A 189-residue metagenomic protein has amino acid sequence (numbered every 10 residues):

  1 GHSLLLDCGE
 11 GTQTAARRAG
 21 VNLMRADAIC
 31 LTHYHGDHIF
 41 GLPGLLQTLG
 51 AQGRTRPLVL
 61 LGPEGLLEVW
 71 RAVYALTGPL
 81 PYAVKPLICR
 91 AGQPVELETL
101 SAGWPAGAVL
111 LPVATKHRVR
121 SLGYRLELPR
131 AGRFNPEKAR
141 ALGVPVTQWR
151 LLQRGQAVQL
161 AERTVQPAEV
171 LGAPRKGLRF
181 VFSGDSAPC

Functional and structural regions predicted by a protein language model:
G1, V95, D185-C189: Short, intrinsically disordered, charge-balanced linker/junction segments flanking boundaries in proteins
G1-V21, T55-P57, Y124-L126, P174-F182: Conserved beta-strand hairpin/beta-sheet module of binuclear metal-dependent hydrolase folds, prominently
G9-E10, E64-L67, S186: Alpha-helix N-cap/helix-start capping motif
E10-L61, K85-I88: Active-site metal-binding motif and surrounding structural segment of the metallo-beta-lactamase
Q13-T14, W70, C189: Short, well-ordered alpha-helical microsegments
R54-L58, P63-A91: Active-site neighborhood of divalent metal-dependent phosphoester bond hydrolases
A91, L97-E98: Beta-rich interaction modules in large eukaryotic scaffold/regulatory proteins
L100-C189: Active-site-proximal loop/helix segment associated with metal-binding centers of metalloenzymes
